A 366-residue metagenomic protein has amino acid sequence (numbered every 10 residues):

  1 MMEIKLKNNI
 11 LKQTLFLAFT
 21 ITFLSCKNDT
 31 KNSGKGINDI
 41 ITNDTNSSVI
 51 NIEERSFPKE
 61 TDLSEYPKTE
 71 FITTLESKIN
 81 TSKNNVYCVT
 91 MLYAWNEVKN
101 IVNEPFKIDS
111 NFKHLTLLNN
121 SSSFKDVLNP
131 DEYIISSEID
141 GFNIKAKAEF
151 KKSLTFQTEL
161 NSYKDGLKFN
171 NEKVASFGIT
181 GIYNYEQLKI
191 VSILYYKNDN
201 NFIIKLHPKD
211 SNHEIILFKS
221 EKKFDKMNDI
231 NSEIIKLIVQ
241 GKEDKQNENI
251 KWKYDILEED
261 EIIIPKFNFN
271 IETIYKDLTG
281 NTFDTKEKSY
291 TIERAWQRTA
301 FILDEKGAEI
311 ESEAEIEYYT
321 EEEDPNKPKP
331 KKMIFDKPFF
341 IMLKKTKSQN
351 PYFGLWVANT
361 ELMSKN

Functional and structural regions predicted by a protein language model:
E3-L15: Bacterial N-terminal signal peptides that target proteins for export
Q13-F16, K288-Y290: Generic hydrophobic alpha-helical membrane-segment signal
L17-I21: Conserved GHKL (Bergerat-fold) ATPase module
L24-S25: C-terminal motif of bacterial Sec signal peptides marking the signal peptidase cleavage site
K31-N366: Hydrophobic-core positions in well-structured secondary-structure elements of globular domains
